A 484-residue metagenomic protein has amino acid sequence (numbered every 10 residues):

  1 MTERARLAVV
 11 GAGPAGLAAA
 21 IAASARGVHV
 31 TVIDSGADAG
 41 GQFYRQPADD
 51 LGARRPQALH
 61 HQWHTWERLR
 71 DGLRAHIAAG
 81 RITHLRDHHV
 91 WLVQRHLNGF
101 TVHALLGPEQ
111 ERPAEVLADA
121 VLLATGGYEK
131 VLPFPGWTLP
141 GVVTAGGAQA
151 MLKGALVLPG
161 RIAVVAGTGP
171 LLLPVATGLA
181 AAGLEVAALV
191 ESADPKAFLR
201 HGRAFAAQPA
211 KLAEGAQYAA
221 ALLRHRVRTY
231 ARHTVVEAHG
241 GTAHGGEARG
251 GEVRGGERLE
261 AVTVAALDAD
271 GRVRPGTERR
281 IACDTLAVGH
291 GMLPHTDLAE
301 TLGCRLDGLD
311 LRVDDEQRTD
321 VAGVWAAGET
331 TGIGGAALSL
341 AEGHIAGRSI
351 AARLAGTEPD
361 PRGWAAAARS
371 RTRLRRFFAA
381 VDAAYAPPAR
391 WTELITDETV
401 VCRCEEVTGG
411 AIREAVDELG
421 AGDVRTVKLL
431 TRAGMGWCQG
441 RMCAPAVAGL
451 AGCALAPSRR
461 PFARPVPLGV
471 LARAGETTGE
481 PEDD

Functional and structural regions predicted by a protein language model:
T2-V10, W66-I162, V264-G276, A287-V288 (+3 more regions): FAD-binding core/adjacent interface of flavoenzyme oxidoreductases
L7-R68, P170-A213, R441: Beta1-alpha1 glycine-rich phosphate/pyrophosphate-binding loop at the start of Rossmann-like nucleotide-binding domains
L73-A104, A182-H295, D307: A Rossmann-like FAD-binding core segment of flavoenzymes
T144-L152, G246, D284-G334: FAD-site-proximal beta/loop scaffold in flavoenzymes
R280, W391-E398, E418-W437: Immediate flanking context of iron-sulfur cluster ligation sites
A327-T357, R362-A366: A conserved FAD-binding loop/helix module that cradles the flavin
A351-E393: Active-site-proximal substrate-binding core of FAD-dependent oxidoreductases
E398-G409, T431-G449: Local cysteine-cluster metal-coordination motifs and their immediate loop/turn environment, predominantly Fe-S cluster
